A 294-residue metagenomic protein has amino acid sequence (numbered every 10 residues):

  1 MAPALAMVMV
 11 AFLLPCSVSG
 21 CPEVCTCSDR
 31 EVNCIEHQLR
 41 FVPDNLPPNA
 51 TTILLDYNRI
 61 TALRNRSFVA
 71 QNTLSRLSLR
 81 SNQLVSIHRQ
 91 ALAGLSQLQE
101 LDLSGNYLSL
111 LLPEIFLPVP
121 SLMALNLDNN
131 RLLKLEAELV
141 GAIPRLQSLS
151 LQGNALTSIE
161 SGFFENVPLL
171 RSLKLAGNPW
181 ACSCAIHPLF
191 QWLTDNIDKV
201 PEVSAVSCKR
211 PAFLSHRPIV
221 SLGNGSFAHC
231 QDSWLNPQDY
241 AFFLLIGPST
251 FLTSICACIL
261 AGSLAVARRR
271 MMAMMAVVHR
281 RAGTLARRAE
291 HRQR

Functional and structural regions predicted by a protein language model:
A2-P3, M9, P15-C16, C21 (+1 more regions): Membrane-proximal C-terminal cap and juxtamembrane stalk of leucine-rich repeat ectodomains
C27-Q83: LRR N-terminal entry segment and analogous cap-like coil->beta motifs
S28, N45-N49, V69-L74, A93-L98 (+5 more regions): Leucine-rich repeat
R30-V32, T51-L55, L74-L79, L98-L103 (+3 more regions): Conserved hydrophobic beta-strand positions in leucine-rich repeat
H37, N58, N82, L103-N106 (+3 more regions): Consensus "Asn ladder" position of solenoid repeat domains
L39-D44, L63-R66, H88-Q90, L111-E114 (+3 more regions): The feature encodes a structural signal of leucine-rich repeats
R40, T61, L84-V85, L108-S109 (+6 more regions): Leucine-rich repeat
N126, R131-E138, R145-S215: Extracellular/luminal ectodomains of secreted and membrane glycoproteins with large N-terminal domains
